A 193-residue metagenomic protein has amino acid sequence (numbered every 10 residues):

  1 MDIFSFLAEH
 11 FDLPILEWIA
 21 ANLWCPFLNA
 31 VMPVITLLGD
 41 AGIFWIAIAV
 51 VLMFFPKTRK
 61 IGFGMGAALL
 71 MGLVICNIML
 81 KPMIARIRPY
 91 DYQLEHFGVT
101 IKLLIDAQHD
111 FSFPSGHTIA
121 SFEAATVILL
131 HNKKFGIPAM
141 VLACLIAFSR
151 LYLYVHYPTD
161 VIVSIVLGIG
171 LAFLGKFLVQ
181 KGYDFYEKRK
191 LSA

Functional and structural regions predicted by a protein language model:
M1-W45, N77-A107, L191-A193: N-terminal transmembrane-helix/juxtamembrane module of multi-pass inner/ER membrane proteins
F27, K57-G62, H131-P138: Membrane-helix interface segments
V34, V50, G66, M140-C144 (+1 more regions): Residue-level signature of the transmembrane alpha-helical core of multi-pass small-molecule transporters
W45-P56, S121-T126, I137: Hydrophobic, aromatic-rich transmembrane alpha-helices and their immediate juxtamembrane boundary segments
I48-C76: Interfacial segments of alpha-helical transmembrane regions
V51, M71, I75-L80, L171-G182: Alpha-helical membrane-inserting segments
A67-K81, I137-S149: Small-polar-interrupted transmembrane alpha-helices in polytopic inner-membrane proteins
G98-A193: Membrane-embedded catalytic cores of phosphoryl/pyrophosphoryl-handling enzymes
